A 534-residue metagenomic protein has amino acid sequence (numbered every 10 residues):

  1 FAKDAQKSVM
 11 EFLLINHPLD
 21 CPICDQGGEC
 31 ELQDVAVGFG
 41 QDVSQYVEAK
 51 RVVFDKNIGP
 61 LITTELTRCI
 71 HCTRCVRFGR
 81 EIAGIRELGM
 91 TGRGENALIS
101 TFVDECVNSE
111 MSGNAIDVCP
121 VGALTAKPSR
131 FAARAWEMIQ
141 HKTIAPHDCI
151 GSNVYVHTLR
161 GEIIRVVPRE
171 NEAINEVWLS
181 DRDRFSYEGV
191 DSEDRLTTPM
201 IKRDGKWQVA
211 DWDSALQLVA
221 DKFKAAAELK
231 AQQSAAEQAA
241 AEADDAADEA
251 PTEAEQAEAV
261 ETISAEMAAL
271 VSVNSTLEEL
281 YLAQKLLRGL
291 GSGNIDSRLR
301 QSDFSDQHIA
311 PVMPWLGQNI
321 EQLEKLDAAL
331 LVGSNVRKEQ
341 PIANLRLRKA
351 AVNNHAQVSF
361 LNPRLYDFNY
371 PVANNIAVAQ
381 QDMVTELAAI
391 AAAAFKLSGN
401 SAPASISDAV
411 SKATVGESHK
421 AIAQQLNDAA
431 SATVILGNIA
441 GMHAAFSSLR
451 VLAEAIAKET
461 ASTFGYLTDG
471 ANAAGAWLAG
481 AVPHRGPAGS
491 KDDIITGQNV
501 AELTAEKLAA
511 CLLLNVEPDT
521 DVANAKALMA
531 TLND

Functional and structural regions predicted by a protein language model:
F1, A97-M111: Aromatic/His-enriched, Gly/Pro-containing loop or helix-boundary segments that lie immediately adjacent to catalytic
F1-V52: Signature of N-terminal electron-transfer/Fe-S-associated modules in redox systems
L14-P18, E65-L66, C72, V76-R77 (+5 more regions): Catalytic alpha/large subunits of respiratory electron-transfer oxidoreductases, centered on bis-MGD molybdoenzymes
P22-V43, G59, H141-K142, I164-V177: Feature of Fe-S/electron-transfer and energy-metabolism proteins that preferentially highlights extended coupling
L32-I58, I144-T158, L218, A227: Flexible inter-domain linker/hinge segments
A49-K56, R86-I99, S302-F304: Short, conserved phosphate-binding/catalytic loop or strand-edge motifs used in phosphoryl-/nucleotidyl-transfer
I62-E65, M90-E95, A231: Conserved alpha/beta enzyme-core scaffolds, especially Rossmann-like or related mixed alpha/beta domains that build
L88, L124-T125: Short hydrophobic beta-strand motif reused across regulatory alpha/beta modules
